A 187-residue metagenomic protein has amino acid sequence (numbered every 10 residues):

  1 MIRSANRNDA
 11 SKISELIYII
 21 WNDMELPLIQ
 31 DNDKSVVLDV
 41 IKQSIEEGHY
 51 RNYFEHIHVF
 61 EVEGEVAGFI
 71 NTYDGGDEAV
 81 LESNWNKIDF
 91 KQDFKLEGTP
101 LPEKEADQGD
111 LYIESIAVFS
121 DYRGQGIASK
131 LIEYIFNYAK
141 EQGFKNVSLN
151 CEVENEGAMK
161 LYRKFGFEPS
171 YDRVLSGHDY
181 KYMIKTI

Functional and structural regions predicted by a protein language model:
M1-E15, D23-L28: A short beta-loop-alpha structural element at the N-terminal edge of CoA-dependent acyl/N-acetyltransferase catalytic
N22-I45, H56, F90-D93: Conserved GNAT-fold acetyl-CoA-binding loop/helix
I45-V59, G76-V80, Y112: A short helix-loop-beta-strand connector motif used in the catalytic cores of GNAT acetyltransferases and, in some
V59, E65-D74, Y112, A117: Conserved beta-strand in the GNAT
D74-L111: Conserved acyl-donor/pantetheine-binding loop and adjacent beta-alpha core of acyl/acetyltransferases and related
G109-L111, R123, A139-N150: Conserved GNAT acetyl-CoA-binding A-motif
V118, G124-E141, K160-K164: Conserved acetyl-CoA-binding loop-helix of GNAT-fold acetyltransferases
K145-M159, K164-G166, Y171-I187: C-terminal "cap" of GNAT-fold acetyltransferases
